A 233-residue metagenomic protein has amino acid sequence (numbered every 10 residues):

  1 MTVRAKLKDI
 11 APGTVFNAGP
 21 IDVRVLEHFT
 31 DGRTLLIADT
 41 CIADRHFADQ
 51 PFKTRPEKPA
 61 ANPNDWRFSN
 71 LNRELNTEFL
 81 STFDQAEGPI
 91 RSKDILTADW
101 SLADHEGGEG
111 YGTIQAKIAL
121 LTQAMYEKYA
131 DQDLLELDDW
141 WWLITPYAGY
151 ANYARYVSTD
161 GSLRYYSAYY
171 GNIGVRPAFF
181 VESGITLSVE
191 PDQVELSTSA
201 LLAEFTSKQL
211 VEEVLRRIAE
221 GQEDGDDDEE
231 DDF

Functional and structural regions predicted by a protein language model:
M1-A200: Collagenous Gly-X-Y triple-helix signature in extracellular proteins
F52, D232-F233: Short, aromatic- and cysteine-enriched interfacial helices/patches that mediate contacts at lipid membranes
V194-D232: Short, low-complexity, charged amphipathic interaction modules
